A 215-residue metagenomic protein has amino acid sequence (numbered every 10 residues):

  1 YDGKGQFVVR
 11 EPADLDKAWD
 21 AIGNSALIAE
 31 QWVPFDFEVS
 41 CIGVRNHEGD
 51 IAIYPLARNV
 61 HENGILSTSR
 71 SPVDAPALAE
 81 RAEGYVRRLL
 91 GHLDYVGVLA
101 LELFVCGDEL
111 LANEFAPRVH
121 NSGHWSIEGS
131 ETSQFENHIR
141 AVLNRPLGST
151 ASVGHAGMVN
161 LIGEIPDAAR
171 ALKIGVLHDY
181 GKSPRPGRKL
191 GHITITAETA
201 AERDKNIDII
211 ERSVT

Functional and structural regions predicted by a protein language model:
Y1-S40, V44-H92, K173, A197 (+1 more regions): Active-site nucleotide/adenylate-binding loops and adjacent lid/helix of ATP-dependent enzymes
V9-P12, P76-E83, V98, E128-T132 (+3 more regions): Electropositive phosphate-/nucleotide-binding environments in soluble metabolic enzymes
Q31, H124-S126, I193-T196: Short, well-ordered beta-strand elements within core beta-sheets of diverse protein domains
A52, L99, L110-E114: Protein kinase-like catalytic core scaffold
A57-V60, F115-V119: Short beta->alpha transition motifs characteristic of CBS
E80-L101, C106, A116-E164: Active-site "cap" helix and flanking loop/linker of ATP-utilizing ligase/carboxylase catalytic domains
C106-L111, G187: A short, glycine/Asx- and small/polar-enriched loop/turn that sits immediately N-terminal to a beta-strand
R140-T215: Peripheral (often C-terminal) accessory segments that flank ATP-dependent C-N-forming ligase machineries
